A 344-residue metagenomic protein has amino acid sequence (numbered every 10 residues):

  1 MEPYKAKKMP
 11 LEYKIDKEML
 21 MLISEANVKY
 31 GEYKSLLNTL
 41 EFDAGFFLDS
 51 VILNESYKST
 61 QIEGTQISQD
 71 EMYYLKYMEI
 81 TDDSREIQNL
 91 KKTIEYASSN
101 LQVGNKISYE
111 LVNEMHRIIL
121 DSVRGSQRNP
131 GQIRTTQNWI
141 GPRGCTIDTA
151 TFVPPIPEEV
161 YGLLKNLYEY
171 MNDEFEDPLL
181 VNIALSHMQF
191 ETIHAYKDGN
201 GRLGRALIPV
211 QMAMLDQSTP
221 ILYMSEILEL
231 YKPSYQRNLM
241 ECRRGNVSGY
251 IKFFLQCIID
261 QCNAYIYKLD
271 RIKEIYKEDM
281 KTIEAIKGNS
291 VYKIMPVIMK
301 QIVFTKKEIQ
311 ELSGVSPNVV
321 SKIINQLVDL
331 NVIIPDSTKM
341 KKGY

Functional and structural regions predicted by a protein language model:
M1-Y344: FIC/Doc superfamily catalytic core
